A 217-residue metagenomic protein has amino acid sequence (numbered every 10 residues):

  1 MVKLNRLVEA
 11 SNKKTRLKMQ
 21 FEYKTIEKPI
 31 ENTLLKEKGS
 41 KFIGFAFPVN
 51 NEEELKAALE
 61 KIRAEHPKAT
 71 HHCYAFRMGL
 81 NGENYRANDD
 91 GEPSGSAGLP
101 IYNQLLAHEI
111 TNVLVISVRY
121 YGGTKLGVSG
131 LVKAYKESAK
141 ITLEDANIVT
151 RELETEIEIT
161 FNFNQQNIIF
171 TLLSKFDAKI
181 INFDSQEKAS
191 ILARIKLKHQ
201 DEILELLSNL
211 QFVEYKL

Functional and structural regions predicted by a protein language model:
M1-K18: N-terminal amphipathic/basic-hydrophobic helices that include classical n-h-c signal peptides and signal-anchor
R16-S96, N182: C-terminal regulatory domains involved in ligand/effector binding and gene-expression control
S94-A107, V118, L131-Y135: Conserved mixed alpha/beta catalytic, RNA-binding, or beta-rich assembly cores of soluble enzyme, regulatory
T111-Y121: Glycine- and acidic-rich phosphate- and metal-coordinating loops
I148-F163: Short glycine-/aliphatic-rich beta-strand segments at the starts of folded cytosolic domains
T160-D177: Short amphipathic alpha-helix segments
I180-S185, N209-L217: Conserved short beta-strand edge segments in small beta-sheet-based binding/regulatory domains
